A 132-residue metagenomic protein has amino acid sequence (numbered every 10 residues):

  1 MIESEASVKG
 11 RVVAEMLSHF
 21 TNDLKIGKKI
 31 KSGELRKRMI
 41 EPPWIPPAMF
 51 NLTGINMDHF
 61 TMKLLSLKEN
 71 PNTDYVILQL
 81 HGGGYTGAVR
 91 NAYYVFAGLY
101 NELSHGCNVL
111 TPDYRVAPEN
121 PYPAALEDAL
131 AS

Functional and structural regions predicted by a protein language model:
M1-E69: A glycine/proline-hinged amphipathic helix-loop "lid/cap" segment that gates access to hydrophobic ligand pockets
L52-G54, I77, V109-T111: Conserved beta-strand scaffold positions in the cores of enzyme catalytic domains, especially in NTP/NDP-utilizing
S66-K68, I77, A131: A structural signal for the main folded, soluble domain(s) of proteins
D74-G83: Short beta-strand element of the alpha/beta-hydrolase
V89-N91, P121-Y122: Conserved catalytic-core motifs of eukaryotic protein kinase domains, centered on the activation segment
N91-L110: Short amphipathic alpha-helix adjacent to the substrate-entry channel of hydrolases
L110-S132: Catalytic nucleophile-loop/oxyanion-hole region of alpha/beta-hydrolase and closely related hydrolase-like folds
